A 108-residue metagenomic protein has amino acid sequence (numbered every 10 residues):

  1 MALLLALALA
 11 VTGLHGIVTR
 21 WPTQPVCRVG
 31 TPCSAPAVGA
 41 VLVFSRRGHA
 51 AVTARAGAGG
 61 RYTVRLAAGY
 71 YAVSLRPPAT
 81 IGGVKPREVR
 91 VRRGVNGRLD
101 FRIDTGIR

Functional and structural regions predicted by a protein language model:
A2-L9: Sec-dependent N-terminal signal peptides
L14, R20-R47: Short, ordered, surface-exposed loop/turn motifs in non-cytosolic proteins
G16, A56-V64, F101: Glycine-centered loop-to-beta-strand initiation motif
F44, V64, V73-L75: Short hydrophobic/aromatic-rich beta-strand segments that constitute the beta-sheet cores of beta-sandwich/beta-barrel
R46-G59: Short, acidic Ser/Thr/Gly-rich low-complexity loop/linker segments typical of extracellular and cell-surface proteins
A58, A67-A68, R93: Surface-exposed loops/turns
G69-A79: A short, solvent-exposed beta-strand micro-motif common in secreted/extracellular proteins
P78-G106: Structured interaction patches on ligand/partner-binding surfaces of diverse proteins
